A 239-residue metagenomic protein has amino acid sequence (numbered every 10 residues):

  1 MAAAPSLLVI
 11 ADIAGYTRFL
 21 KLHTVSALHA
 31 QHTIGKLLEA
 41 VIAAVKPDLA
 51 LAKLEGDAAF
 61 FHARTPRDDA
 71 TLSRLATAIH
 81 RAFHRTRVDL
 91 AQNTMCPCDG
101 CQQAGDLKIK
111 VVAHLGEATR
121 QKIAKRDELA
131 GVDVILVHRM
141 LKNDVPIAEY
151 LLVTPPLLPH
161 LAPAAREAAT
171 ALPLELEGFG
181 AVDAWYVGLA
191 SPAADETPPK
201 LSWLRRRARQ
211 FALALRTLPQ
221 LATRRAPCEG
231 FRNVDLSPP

Functional and structural regions predicted by a protein language model:
M1-A3, L54, A104-D106, L129 (+1 more regions): A generic fold-level signal
M1-R74, A78: Catalytic NTP-binding/metal-coordinating core of nucleotidyl cyclase/transferase enzymes
F19, H23-S26, Q92-N93, L161-P163 (+1 more regions): Short, structured coil/loop segments at alpha-helix boundaries
E39, A43, R81-H84, V88-Q92 (+2 more regions): Generic surface-pattern signal
P66-P173: Catalytic beta-strand-to-alpha-helix segment of the class III nucleotidyl cyclase homology domain
P146-P239: Intrinsically disordered, glycine/charged-rich C-terminal tails and inter-domain linkers that flank nucleotidyl cyclase
